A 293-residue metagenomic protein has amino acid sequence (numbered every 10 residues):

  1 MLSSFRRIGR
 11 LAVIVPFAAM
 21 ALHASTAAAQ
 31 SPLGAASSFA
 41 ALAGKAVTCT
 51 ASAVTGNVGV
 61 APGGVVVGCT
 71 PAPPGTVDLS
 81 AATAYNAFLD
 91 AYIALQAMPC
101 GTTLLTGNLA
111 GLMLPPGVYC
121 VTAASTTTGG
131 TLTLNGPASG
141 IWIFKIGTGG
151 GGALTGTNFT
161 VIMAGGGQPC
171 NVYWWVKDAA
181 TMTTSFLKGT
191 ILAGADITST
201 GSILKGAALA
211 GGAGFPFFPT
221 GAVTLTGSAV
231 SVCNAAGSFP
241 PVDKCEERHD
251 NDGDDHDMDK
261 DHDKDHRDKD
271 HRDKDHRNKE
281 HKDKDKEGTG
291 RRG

Functional and structural regions predicted by a protein language model:
M1-A29: Sec-dependent, cleavable N-terminal signal peptides
R6, A24-A27, A213, L225-G293: Extracellular Ser/Thr- and Pro-rich, acidic-biased low-complexity repeat/linker "stalks"
R10, P16, P32, Y85 (+6 more regions): Short linear sequence motifs
T26-R248: Solvent-exposed adhesion/ligand-recognition segments of exported proteins
